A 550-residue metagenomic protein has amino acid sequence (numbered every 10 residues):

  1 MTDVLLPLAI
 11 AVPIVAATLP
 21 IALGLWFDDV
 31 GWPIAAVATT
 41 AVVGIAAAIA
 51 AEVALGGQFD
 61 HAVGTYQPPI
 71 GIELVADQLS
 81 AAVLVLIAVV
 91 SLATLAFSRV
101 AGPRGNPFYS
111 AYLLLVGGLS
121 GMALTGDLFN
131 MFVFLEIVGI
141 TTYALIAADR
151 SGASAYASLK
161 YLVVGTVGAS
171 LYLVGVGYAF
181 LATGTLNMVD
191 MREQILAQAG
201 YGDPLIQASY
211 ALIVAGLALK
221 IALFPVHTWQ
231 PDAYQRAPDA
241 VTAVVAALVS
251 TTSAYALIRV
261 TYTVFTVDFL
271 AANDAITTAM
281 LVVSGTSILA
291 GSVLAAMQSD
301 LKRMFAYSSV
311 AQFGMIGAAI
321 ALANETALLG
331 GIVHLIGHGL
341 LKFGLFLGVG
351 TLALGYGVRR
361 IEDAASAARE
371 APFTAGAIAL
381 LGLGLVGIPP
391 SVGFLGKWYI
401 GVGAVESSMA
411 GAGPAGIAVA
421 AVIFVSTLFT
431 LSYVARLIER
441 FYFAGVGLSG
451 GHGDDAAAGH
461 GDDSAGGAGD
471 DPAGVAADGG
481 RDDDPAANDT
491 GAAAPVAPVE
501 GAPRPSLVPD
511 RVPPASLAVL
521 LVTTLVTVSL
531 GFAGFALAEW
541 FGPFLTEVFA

Functional and structural regions predicted by a protein language model:
M1-V15, A76-I87, L128-T141, Q207-L219 (+2 more regions): Structural signature of hydrophobic alpha-helical transmembrane segments
T2, G64-A82, E193-Y210, N273-T278 (+1 more regions): Short aromatic-rich membrane-water interface segments that cap or initiate transmembrane helices in multi-pass membrane
T2-A96, V100-S110, G461-G479, D483-N488 (+2 more regions): Transmembrane helix-loop-helix hairpins at membrane boundaries of multipass inner-membrane proteins
A9-P13, A38, I87, Y112 (+8 more regions): Residue-level recognition of transmembrane alpha-helices in multi-pass small-molecule transporters/permeases
L23, F27-V30, P107-S110, L114 (+4 more regions): Alpha-helical multi-pass transmembrane bundles of energy-transducing inner-membrane proteins
T65, I213-A279, A306: Short helix-boundary/re-entrant hairpin motifs in multi-pass inner-membrane proteins
F108-G118, Y156-L173, D190-I213, D232-S250 (+6 more regions): Interfacial and helix-entry/exit segments of alpha-helical transmembrane bundles in multi-pass inner-membrane proteins
A237, A371, R436-A550: Cytoplasmic/organellar membrane-interface segments at the starts of transmembrane helices in multi-pass inner-membrane
